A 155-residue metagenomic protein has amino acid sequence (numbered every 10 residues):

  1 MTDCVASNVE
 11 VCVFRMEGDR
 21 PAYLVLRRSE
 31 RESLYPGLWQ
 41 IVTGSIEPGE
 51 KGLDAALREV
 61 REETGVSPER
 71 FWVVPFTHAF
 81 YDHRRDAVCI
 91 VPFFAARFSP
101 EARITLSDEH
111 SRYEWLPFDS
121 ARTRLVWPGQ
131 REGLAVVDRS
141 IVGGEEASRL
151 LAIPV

Functional and structural regions predicted by a protein language model:
M1-L24: Conserved N-terminal beta-strand and adjoining loop/helix that marks the start of the Nudix/MutT-like hydrolase domain
V13-R15, R27, A95-R97, P117: Short, well-ordered beta-strand micro-motif
D19, E101-I104: Short helix-loop capping/hinge motifs at secondary-structure junctions, enriched in acidic/polar residues
R20-E62: Conserved Nudix-box catalytic region and its N-terminal flanking loop in Nudix hydrolases and closely related
Q40, V88, W115: Short aromatic/basic micro-patch
R61, G65-A102: Active-site segment of metal-dependent pyrophosphate-handling enzymes, primarily the Nudix hydrolase catalytic core
F93, R103-V137: NUDIX/MutT-family hydrolases
G144-P154: Short, charged, intrinsically disordered terminal tails
